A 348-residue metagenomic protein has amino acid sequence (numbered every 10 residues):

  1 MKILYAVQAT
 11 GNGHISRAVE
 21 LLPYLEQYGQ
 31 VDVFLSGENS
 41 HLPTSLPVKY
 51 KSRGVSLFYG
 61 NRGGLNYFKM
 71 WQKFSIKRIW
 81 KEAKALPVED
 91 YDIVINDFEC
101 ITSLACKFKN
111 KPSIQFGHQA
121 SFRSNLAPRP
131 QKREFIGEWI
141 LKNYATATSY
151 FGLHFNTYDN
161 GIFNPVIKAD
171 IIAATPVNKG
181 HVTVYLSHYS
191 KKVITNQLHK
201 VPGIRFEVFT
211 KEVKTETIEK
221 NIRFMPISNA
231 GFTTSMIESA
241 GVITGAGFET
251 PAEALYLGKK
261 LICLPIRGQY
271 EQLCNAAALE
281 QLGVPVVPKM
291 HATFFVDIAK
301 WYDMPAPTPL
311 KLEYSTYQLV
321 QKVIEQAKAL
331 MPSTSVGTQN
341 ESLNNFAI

Functional and structural regions predicted by a protein language model:
Q8-N12, Q30-R78: Conserved nucleotide-sugar phosphate-binding/catalytic loop shared by glycosyltransferases and other
H14-E26: Short amphipathic alpha-helix
G64-I93, C100-I101: Conserved nucleotide-sugar donor-binding subdomain of glycosyltransferases
V94-C100, A105, Q115, S235-C274: A donor-sugar binding/catalytic signature common to diverse glycosyltransferases and related nucleotide-sugar
S124-S190, K211: A nucleotide-sugar donor-handling region in carbohydrate enzymes
V166-G241, H291: Donor-nucleotide binding loops and adjacent catalytic segments primarily of GT-B fold Leloir glycosyltransferases
P251, L255-A306: Catalytic binding pocket for nucleotide-activated donors in carbohydrate/polymer assembly enzymes
A299-I348: C-terminal amphipathic helix plus adjacent low-complexity, charged tail appended to glycosyltransferase catalytic
